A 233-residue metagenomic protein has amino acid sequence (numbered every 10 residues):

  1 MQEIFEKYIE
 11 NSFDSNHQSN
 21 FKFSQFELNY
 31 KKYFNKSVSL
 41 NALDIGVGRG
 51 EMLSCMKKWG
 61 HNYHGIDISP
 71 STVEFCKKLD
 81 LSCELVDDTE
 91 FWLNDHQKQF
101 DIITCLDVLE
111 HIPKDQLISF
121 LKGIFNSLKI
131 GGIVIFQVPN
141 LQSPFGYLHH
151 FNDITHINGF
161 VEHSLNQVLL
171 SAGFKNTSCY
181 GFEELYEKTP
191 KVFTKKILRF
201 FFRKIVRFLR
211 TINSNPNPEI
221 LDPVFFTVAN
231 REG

Functional and structural regions predicted by a protein language model:
M1-K98, I102-L106, D115-K122, Y180-E184 (+1 more regions): Conserved N-terminal segment of class I S-adenosyl-L-methionine
E51-M52, T72, Q142-Y147, Y186-T189: Short catalytic/ligand-binding loop motif for oxyanion handling, primarily in non-cytosolic enzymes, centered on
Y63, V134-I135: A short hydrophobic/small-residue beta-strand
H111: A short His-aromatic
L128-V134: Short glycine-dipeptide loop
I135, T177-G233: A C-terminal cap/extension of S-adenosyl-L-methionine-dependent methyltransferases that defines the acceptor-substrate
F136-N158: Short, glycine-/aromatic-enriched active-site segment of Class I SAM-dependent methyltransferases
I157-G173: Short alpha-helix
